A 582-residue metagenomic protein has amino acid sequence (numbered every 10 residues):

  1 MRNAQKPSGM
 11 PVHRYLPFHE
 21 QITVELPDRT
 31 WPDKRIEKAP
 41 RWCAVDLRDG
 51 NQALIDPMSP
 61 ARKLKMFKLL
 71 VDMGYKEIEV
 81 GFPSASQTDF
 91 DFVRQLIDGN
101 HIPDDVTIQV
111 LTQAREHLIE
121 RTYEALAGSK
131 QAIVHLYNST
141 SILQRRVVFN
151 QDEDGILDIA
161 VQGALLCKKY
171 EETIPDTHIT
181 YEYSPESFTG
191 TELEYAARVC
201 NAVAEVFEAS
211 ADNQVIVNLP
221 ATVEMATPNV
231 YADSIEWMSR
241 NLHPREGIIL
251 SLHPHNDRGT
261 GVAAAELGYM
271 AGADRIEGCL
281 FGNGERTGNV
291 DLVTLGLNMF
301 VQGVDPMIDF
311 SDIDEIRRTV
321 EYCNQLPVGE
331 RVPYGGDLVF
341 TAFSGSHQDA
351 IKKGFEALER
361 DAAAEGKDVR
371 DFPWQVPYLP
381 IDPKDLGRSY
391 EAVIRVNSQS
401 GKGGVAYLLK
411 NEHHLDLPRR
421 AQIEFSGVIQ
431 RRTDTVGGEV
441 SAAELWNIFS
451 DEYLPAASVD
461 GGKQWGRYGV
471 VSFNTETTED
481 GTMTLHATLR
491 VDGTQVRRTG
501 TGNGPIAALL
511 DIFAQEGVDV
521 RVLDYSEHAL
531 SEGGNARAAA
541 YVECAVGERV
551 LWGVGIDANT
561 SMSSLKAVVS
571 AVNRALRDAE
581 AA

Functional and structural regions predicted by a protein language model:
R2-R48, G303-T499, G534-R537: A mid-to-C-terminal "edge-of-domain" accessory segment
H13-L16, W42, M58-E77, V93-G99 (+3 more regions): Alpha/beta enzyme core
D49, A53, P83-Q87, S141-L143 (+6 more regions): Short, small-residue-enriched loops and turns at beta-alpha junctions that line or gate enzyme active sites
D105, Q144-V147, L219-A221, I249 (+6 more regions): Short beta-alpha connecting loops at secondary-structure transitions that line or flank enzyme active sites
A226-A363: Catalytic alpha/beta core domains of metabolic enzymes, predominantly
F473-M483, G493-T494, R498-W552, A558-N559 (+1 more regions): A conserved regulatory-domain signal marking ACT and ACT-like small-molecule sensing domains and adjacent regulatory
V550-W552, I556-A581: Mixed-charge, glycine-accented linear interaction segment located at domain edges/termini
